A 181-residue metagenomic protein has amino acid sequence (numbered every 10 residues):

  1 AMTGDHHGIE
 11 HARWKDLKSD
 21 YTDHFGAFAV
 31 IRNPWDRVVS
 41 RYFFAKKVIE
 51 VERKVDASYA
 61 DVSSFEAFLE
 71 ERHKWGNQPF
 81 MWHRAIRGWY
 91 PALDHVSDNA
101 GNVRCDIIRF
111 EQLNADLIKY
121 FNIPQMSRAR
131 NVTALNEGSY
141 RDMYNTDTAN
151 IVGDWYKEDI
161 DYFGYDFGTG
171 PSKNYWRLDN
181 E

Functional and structural regions predicted by a protein language model:
A1-E181: Membrane-interface amphipathic segments in extracytoplasmic regions
